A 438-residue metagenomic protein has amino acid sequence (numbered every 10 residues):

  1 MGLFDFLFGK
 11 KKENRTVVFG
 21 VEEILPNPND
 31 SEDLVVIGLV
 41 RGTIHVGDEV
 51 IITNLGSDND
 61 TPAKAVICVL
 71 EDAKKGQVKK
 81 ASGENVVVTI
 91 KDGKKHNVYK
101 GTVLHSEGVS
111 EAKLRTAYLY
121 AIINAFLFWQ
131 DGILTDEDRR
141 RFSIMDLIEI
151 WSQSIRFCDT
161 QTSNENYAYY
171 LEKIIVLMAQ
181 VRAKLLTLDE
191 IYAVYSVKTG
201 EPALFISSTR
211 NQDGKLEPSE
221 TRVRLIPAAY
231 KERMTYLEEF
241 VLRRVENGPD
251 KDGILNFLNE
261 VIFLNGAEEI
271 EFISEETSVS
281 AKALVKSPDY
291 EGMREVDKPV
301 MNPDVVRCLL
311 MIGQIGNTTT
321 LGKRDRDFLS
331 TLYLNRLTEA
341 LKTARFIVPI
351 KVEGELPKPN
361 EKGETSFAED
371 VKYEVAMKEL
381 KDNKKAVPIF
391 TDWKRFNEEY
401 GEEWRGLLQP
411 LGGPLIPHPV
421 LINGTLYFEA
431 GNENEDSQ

Functional and structural regions predicted by a protein language model:
G2-K11, K113-Q438: An interfacial alpha-helical scaffold signature
K12-Y118: Beta-strand/loop-dominated core regions that host nucleotide or nucleotide-derived cofactor-binding catalytic loops
